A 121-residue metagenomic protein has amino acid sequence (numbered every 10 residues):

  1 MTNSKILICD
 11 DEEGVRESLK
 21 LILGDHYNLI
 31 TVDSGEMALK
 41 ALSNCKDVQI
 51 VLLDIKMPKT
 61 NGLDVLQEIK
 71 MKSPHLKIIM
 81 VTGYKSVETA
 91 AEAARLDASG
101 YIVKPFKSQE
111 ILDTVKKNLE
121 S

Functional and structural regions predicted by a protein language model:
E17-G24, D113: Charged docking surfaces used in two-component/phosphorelay signaling
Y27-D33, A41: Short hydrophobic/Thr-rich beta-strand motif most characteristic of the beta2 strand and flanking loop of CheY-like
S34-M37, N61-D64: Acidic catalytic/metal-coordinating carboxylates
K46-L52: Active-site beta3 strand of CheY-like receiver
M57: Receiver (REC) domain active-site loop signature in two-component systems and cognate sites in sensor histidine kinases
F106-V115: C-terminal output helix
